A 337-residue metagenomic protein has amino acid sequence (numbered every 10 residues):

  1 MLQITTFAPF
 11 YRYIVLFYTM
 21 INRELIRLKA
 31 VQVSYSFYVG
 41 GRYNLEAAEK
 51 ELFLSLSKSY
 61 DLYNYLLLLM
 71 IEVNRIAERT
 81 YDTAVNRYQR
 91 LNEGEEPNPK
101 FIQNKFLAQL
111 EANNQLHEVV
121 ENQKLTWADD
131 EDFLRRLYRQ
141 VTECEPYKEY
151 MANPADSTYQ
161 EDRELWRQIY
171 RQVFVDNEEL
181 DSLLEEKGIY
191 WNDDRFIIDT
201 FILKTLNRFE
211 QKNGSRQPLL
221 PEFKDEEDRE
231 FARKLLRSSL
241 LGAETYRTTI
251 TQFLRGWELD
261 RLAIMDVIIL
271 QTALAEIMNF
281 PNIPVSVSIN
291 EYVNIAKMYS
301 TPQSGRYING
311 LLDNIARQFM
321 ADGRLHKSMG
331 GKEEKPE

Functional and structural regions predicted by a protein language model:
T6, F10-E337: Class I Rossmann-like S-adenosyl-L-methionine
